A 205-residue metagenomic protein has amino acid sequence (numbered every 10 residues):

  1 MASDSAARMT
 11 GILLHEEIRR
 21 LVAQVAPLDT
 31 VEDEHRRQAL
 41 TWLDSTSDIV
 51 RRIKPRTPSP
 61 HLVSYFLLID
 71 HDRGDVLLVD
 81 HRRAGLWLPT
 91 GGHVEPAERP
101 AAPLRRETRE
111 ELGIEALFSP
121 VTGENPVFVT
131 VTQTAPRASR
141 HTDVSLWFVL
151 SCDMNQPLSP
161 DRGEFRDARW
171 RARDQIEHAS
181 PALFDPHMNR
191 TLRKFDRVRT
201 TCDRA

Functional and structural regions predicted by a protein language model:
A2-A23, L86, H141, N155-A205: Nudix hydrolase/Nudix homology domain
L13-L14, R20-D33, R56-T57, E95 (+2 more regions): Membrane-topology and secretion signals of cell-surface/extracellular proteins
Q24-Y65: Acidic, metal-coordinating catalytic segment for phosphate/diphosphate chemistry, firing primarily on the Nudix
E34-R37, F148, T201-A205: Short glycine-rich, low-complexity/disordered patches
R51-P89: N-terminal strand-loop-strand
L77-V79, G92, S159-D161: Short histidine-centered beta-strand/loop micro-motifs that create catalytic or ligand/metal-coordination sites
E95-P186: Unchanged
